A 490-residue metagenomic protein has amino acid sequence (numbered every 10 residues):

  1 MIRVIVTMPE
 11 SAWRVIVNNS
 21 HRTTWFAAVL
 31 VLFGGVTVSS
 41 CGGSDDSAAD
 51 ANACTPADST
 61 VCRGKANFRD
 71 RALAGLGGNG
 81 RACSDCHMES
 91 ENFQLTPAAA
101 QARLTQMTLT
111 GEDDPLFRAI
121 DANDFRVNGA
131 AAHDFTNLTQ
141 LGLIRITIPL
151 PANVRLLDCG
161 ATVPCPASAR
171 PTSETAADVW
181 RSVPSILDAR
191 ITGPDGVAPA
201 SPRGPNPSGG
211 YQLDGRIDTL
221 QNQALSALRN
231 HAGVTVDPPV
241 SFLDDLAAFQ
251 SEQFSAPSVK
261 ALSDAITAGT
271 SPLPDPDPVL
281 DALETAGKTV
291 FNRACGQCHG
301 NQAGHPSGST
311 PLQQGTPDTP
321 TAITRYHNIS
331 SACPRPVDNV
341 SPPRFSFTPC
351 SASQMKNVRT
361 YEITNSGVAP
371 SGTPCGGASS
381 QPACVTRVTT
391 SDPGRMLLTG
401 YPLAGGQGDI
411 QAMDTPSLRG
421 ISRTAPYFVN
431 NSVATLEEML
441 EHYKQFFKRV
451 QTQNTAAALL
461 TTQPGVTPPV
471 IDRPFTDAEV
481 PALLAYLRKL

Functional and structural regions predicted by a protein language model:
M1-H21: N-terminal secretory signal peptides that target proteins for export/translocation
V6, R14, V29-L30, D50-A53: Short stretches within intrinsically disordered, low-complexity N-terminal or propeptide regions
P9, T24-F26, D45-D50, T319: Short, intrinsically disordered, low-complexity terminal segments
V15, T23, V31-L32, D58 (+1 more regions): Alpha-helical interaction segments
S20-S39: Sec-dependent N-terminal signal peptides
F33-T55: Bacterial Sec-dependent N-terminal signal peptides
A48-L490: Periplasmic c-type cytochrome electron-transfer domains
